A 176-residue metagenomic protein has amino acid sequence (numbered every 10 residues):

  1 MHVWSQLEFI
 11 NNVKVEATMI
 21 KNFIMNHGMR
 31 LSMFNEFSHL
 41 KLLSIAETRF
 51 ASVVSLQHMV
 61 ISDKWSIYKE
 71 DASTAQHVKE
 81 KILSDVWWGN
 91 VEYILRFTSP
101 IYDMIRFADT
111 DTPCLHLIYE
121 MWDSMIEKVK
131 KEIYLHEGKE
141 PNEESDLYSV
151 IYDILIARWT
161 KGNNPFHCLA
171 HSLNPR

Functional and structural regions predicted by a protein language model:
M1-W65, Q76, S145-Y148: Surface-exposed, charged/polar loop-rich segments that form substrate/cofactor-binding or regulatory interfaces
D63-R176: Extended, C-terminal/distal alpha-helical "rod" segments
